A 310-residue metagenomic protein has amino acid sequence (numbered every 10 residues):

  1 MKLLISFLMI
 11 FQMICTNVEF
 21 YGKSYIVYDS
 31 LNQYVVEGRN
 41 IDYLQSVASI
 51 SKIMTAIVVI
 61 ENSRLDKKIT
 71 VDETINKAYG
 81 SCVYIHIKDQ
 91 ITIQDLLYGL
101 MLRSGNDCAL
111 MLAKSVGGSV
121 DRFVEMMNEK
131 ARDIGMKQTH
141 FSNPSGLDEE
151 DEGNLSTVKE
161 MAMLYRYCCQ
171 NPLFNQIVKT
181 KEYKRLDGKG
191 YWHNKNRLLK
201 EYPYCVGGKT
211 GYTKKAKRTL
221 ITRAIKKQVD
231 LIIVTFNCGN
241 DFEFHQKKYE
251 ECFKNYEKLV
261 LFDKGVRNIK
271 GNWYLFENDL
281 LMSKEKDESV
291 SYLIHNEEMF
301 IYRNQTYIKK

Functional and structural regions predicted by a protein language model:
M1-L3, K310: N-terminal secretion targeting segments of exported proteins
L3-M13: Sec-dependent N-terminal signal peptides
I14-P172: Active-site-adjacent loops and short helices of periplasmic peptidoglycan-processing enzymes
V35-E37, S291, I308: Generic structural signal for well-ordered beta-strand positions
K88, K264, K284-E285, V290: Glycine-centered loop/turn motifs
M136-K137, E152-D263, R267-N278, K284 (+2 more regions): Domain-terminus/edge residues, biased toward the C-terminal soluble/receptor-binding domains of extracytoplasmic
S145-L147, S289-Y292: Short linear loop/turn motifs
I294-N296: Cysteine-rich modules of extracellular adhesion/ECM and protease-associated proteins
